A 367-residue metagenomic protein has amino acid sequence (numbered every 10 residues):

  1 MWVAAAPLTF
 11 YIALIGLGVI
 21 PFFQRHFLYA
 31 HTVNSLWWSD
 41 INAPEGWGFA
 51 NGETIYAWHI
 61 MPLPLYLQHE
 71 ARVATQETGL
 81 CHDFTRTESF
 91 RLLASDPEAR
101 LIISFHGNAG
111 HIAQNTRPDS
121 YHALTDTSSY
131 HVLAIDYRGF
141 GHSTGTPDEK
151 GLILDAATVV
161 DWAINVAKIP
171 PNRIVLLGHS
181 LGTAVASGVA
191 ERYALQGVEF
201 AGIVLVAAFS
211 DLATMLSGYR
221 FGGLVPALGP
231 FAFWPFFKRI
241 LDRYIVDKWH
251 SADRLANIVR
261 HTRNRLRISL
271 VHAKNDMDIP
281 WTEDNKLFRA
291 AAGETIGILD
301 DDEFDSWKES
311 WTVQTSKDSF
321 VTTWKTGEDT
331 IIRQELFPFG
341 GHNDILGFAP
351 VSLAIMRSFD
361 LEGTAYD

Functional and structural regions predicted by a protein language model:
M1-A50, I298-L299: N-terminal membrane-anchoring alpha-helices
G52-W162: Membrane-embedded segments
P64-A99, R263-R265, E294-T326: Intrinsically disordered, low-complexity domain-flanking/linker segments in eukaryotic proteins, enriched
L176-G178, V204-V206, V271: Short beta-strand immediately N-terminal to the catalytic nucleophile in serine-hydrolase-like folds
G178-G182, A186: Gly/Ala-rich beta-loop-alpha elbow adjacent to hydrolase catalytic centers
G188-N257, M277: Hydrolase active-site cap/lid region
T262-R265, S269-H272, D276: Short beta-strand/loop motif that positions the catalytic acidic residue of the alpha/beta-hydrolase fold
D278-D367: C-terminal catalytic histidine-bearing segment of alpha/beta-hydrolase fold enzymes
